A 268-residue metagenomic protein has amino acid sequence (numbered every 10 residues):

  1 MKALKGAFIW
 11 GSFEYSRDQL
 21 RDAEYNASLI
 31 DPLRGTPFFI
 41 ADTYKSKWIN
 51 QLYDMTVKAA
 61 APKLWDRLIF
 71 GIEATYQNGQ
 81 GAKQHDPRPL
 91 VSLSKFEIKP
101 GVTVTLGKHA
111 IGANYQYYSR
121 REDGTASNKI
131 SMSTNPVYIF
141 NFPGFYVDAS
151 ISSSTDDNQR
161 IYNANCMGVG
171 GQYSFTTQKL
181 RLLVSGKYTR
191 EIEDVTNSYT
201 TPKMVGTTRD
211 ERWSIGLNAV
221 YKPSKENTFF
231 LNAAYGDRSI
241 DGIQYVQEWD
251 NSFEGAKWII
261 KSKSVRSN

Functional and structural regions predicted by a protein language model:
M1-K2, M55-A61, I98-V104, V169-F175 (+2 more regions): Residues on the lipid-exposed face of transmembrane beta-strands in outer-membrane beta-barrel proteins
K5-G11, D66-F70, G107-I111, M167 (+2 more regions): Outer-envelope beta-barrel architecture signal
G11-R17, I72-N78, A113-S119, V184-R190 (+2 more regions): Transmembrane beta-barrel strands of outer-membrane/channel proteins
R21-Q80: Well-ordered mid-protein domain cores that form the structural environment of catalytic cofactors
D22-S28, G81-P89, G124-I130, D194-K203 (+2 more regions): Outer-membrane beta-barrel translocator domains and adjoining extracellular loop/strand segments of Gram-negative
E24-I40, M132-I151, N251-K257: Surface-exposed loop/turn segments flanking beta-strands in extracellular/periplasmic regions
S46-W48, G79-L93, N158-Y162, V205-T207: Outer-membrane beta-barrel proteins
A149-S267: Long, internal scaffold/assembly segments composed of regular secondary structure
